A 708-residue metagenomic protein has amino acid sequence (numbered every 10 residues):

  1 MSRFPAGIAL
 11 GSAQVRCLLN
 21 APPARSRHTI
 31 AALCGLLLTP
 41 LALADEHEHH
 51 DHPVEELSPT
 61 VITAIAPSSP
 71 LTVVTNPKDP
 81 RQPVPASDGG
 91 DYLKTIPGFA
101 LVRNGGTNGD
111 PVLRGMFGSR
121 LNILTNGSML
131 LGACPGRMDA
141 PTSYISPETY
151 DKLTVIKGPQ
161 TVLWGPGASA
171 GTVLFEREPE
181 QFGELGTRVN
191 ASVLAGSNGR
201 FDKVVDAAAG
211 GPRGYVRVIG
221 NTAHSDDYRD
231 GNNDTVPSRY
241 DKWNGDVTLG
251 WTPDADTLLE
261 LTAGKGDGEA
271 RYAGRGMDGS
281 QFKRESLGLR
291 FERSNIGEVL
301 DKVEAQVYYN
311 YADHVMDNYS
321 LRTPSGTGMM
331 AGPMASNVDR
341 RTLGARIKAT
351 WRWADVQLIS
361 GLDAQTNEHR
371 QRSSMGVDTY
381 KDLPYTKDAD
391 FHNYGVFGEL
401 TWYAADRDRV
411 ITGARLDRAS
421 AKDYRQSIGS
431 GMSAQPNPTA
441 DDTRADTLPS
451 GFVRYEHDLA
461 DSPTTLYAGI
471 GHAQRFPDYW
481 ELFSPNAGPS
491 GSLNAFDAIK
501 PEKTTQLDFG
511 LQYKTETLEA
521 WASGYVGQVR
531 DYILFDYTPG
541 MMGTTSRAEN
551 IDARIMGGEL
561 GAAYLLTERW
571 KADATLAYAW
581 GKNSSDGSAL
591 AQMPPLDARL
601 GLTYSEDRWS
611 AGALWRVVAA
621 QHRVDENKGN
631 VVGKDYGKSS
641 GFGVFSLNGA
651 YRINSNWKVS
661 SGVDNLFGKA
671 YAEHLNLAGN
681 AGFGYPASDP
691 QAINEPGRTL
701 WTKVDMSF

Functional and structural regions predicted by a protein language model:
H49, W402-V410, D417-A419, E519-A520 (+4 more regions): Gram-negative outer-membrane beta-barrel transporters
H50, V54-Y92, D110, G118 (+1 more regions): N-terminal periplasmic "start-of-domain" segments of outer-membrane beta-barrel proteins
P80-P83, S87-L93, G109-V112, L121-L124 (+4 more regions): N-terminal periplasmic accessory domains that precede and gate Gram-negative outer-membrane beta-barrel machines
M129-K157: Short acidic/polar hinge/loop motifs at secondary-structure boundaries that mediate gating or recognition
P135, T161, L174-E176, F182-G186 (+3 more regions): Periplasmic-side early beta-strands and strand-to-turn transitions of outer-membrane beta-barrels
V189, G276-V299, N337-T342, A389-F391 (+9 more regions): Outer-membrane beta-barrel signature, preferentially recognizing the C-terminal barrel domain of Gram-negative
S225, G231-N232, D256-V303, N310-T342 (+2 more regions): Flexible loop and strand-edge segments within Gram-negative outer membrane beta-barrel domains
Q474-R475, Q528-R530, V617-E626, A650-F708: C-terminal beta-signal and adjacent terminal beta-strands/loops of Gram-negative outer-membrane beta-barrel proteins
